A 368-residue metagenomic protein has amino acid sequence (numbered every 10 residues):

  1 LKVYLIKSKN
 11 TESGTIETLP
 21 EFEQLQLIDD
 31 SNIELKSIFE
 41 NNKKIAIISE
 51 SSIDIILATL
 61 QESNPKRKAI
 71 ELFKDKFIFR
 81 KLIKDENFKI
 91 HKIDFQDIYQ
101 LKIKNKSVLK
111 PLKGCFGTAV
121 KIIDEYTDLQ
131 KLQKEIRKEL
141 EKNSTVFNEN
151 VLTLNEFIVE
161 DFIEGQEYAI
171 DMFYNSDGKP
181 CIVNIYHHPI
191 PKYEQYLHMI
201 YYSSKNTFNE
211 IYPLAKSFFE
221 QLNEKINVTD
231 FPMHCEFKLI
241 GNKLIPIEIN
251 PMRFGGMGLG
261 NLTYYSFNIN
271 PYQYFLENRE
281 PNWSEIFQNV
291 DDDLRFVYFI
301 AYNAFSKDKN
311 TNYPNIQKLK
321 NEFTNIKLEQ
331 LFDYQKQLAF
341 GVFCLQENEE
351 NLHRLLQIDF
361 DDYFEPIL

Functional and structural regions predicted by a protein language model:
L1-I70, E347, R354-L368: ATP-binding N-terminal substructure of ATP-dependent carboxylate-amine bond-forming enzymes
E62-F147: A conserved helix-loop-beta module that forms one wall/lid of the active-site cleft in ATP-utilizing catalytic domains
I90, Y126-E164, I200, Q221 (+2 more regions): Conserved ATP-binding module of the ATP-grasp superfamily
K113-G114, F162-Q166, N227-F231, Y334-Q335: A short catalytic or substrate-binding loop motif that flags glycine-/basic-rich loops and adjacent residues that bind
R137-I190, H234, K238-I245: Phosphate-binding site of ATP-dependent enzymes
D161-E164, D171-N227, N250-R279: ATP-dependent carboxylate/phosphate-activation module, predominantly the ATP-grasp catalytic core and closely related
M172, N223-G258, F287-K309: Conserved metal-phosphate-binding beta-hairpin within the catalytic cores of diverse ATP-dependent phosphoryl-transfer
L276-L368: Peripheral (often C-terminal) accessory segments that flank ATP-dependent C-N-forming ligase machineries
